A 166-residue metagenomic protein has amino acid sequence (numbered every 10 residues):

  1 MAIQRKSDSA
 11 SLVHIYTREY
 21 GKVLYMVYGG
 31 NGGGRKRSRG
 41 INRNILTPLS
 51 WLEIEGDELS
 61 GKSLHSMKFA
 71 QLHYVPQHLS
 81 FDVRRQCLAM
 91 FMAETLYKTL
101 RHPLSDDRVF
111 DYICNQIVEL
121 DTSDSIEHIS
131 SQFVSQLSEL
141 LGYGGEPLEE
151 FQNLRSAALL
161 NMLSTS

Functional and structural regions predicted by a protein language model:
M1-S11, Y16-S166: Non-catalytic alpha-helical scaffolds and adjoining flexible linkers that form interface surfaces for assembly
